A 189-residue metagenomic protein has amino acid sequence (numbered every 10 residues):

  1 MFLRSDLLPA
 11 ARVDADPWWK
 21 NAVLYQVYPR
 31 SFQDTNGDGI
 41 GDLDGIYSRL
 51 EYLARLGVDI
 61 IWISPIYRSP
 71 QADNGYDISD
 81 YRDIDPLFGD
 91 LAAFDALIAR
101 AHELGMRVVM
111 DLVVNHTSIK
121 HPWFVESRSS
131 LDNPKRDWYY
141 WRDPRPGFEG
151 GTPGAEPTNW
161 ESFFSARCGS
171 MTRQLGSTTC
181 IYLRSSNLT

Functional and structural regions predicted by a protein language model:
F2-T189: Acidic/aromatic-lined carbohydrate-recognition and catalytic surfaces of CAZymes acting on diverse glycans
